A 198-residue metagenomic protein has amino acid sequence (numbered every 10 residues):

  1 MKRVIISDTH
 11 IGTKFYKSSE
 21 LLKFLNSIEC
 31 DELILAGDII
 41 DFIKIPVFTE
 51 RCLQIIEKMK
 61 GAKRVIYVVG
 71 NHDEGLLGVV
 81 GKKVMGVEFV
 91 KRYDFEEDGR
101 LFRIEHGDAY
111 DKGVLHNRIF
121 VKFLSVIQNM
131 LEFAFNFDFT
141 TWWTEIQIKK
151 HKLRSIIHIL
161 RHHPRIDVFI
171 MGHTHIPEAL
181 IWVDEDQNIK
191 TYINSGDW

Functional and structural regions predicted by a protein language model:
K2, I6-D98: Core catalytic region of metal-dependent phosphoesterases/phosphodiesterases, especially metallo-beta-lactamase-like
K2-H10, L101-D108, T191-G196: Active-site-proximal beta-strand elements of phosphoester/diester hydrolases
H10, I40, N71-D73, D108-Y110 (+2 more regions): Catalytic metal-binding/acid-base residues of hydrolase active sites
K63-I66, R165-V168, T191: Short active-site oxyanion
F89, F169, Y192-N194: Conserved beta-strand scaffold positions in the cores of enzyme catalytic domains, especially in NTP/NDP-utilizing
F95-D98, I181, E185-W198: Binuclear metal-dependent phosphoesterase catalytic core
E105-I156: Active-site-proximal loop/helix segment associated with metal-binding centers of metalloenzymes
K149-I170, T174-I176: A short, acidic, amphipathic alpha-helical segment used as a generic capping/interface helix at domain edges
